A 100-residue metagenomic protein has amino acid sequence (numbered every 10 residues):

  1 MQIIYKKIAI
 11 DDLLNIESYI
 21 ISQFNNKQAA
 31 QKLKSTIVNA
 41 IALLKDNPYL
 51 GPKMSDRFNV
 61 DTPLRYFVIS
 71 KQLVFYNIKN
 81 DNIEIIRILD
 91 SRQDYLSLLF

Functional and structural regions predicted by a protein language model:
M1-T36: Arg/Lys-rich, positively charged N-terminal/basic patches that mediate binding to nucleic acids
D12, T36, A40-L43, Y66: Residue-level recognition of specific faces of alpha-helices
F24, I69-L73, N77-F100: Enriched for short, Lys/Arg-rich terminal
I41, G51, S55, D61 (+2 more regions): Generic secondary-structure boundary/loop-capping signal
K45-P48: Short proline/glycine- and basic residue-enriched helix-capping loop/turn segments at helix->loop/beta transitions
L50-D81: Basic/aromatic recognition patch in beta-strand/loop cores that engages polyanionic ligands
